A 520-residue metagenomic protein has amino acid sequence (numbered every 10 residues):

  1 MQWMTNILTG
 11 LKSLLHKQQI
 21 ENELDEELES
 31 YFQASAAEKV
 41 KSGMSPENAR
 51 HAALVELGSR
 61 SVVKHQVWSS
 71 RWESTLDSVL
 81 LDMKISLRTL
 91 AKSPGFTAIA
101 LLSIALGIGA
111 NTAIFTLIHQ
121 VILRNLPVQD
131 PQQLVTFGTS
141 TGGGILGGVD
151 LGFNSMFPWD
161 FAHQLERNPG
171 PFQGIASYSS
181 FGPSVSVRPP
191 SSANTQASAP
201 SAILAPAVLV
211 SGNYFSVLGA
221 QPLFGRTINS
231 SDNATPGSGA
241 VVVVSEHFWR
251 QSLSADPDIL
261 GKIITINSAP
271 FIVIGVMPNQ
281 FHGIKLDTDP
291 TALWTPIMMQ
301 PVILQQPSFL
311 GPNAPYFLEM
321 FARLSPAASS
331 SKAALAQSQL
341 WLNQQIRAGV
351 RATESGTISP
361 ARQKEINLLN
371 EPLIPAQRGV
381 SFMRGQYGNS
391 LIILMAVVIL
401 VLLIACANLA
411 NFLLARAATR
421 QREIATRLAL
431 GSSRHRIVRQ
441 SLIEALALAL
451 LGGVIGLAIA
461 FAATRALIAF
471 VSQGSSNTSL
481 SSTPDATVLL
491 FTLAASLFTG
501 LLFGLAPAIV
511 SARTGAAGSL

Functional and structural regions predicted by a protein language model:
W3-H16, E23, V63, V67-I104 (+2 more regions): N-terminal Sec/SRP start-transfer signal
T5, P183-S201, P206-S231, S238-N389 (+1 more regions): Mid-to-C-terminal secondary-structure elements that act as membrane-proximal/extracytoplasmic interface segments
A53-F96, V128, S192-T195, T235-G237 (+3 more regions): Membrane-helix entry/capping segments
P94-G95, A405-A449, R513-L520: Intracellular coupling helices
P94-V121, N125, C406, L450-G453: Short, strongly hydrophobic transmembrane alpha-helices
L106-S140, A463-S472: Alpha-helical transmembrane segments
I114-L117, A410, L446-A516: Small-residue-rich transmembrane alpha-helices
L123-G182, Y316-R323, A486: Membrane-proximal extracellular/periplasmic loop immediately following the first transmembrane helix
